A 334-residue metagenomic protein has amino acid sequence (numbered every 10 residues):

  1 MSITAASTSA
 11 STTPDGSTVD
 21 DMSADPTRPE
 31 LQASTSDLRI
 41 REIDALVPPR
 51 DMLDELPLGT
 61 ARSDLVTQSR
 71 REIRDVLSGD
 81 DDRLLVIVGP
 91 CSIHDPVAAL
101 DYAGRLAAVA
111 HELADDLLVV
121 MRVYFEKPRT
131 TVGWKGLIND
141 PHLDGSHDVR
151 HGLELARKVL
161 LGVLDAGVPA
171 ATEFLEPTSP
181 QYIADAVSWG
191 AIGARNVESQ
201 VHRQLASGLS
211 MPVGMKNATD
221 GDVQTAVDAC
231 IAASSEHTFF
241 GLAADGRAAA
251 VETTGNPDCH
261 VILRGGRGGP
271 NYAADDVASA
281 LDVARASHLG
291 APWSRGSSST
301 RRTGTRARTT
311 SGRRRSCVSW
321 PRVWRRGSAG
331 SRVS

Functional and structural regions predicted by a protein language model:
M1-V19: N-terminal acidic, proline/glycine-rich, low-complexity intrinsically disordered segments
S23-D44: Polybasic, low-complexity association/targeting segments
Q32-T35, D116-L281, T303-G304, R308 (+2 more regions): Active-site-facing alpha/beta catalytic cores
D37-D80: N- or domain-start disorder-to-order transition segments that initiate the globular core
L85-A98: Conserved phosphate/anionic-ligand binding catalytic regions in large, soluble enzymes, centered on
G89, S294, S299: Conserved, mostly hydrophobic/aromatic
A107-A108: N-terminal intrinsically disordered, cationic/polar leader segments that include organellar targeting peptides
R325-S334: Substrate-binding cleft of secreted/luminal carbohydrate-active enzymes
